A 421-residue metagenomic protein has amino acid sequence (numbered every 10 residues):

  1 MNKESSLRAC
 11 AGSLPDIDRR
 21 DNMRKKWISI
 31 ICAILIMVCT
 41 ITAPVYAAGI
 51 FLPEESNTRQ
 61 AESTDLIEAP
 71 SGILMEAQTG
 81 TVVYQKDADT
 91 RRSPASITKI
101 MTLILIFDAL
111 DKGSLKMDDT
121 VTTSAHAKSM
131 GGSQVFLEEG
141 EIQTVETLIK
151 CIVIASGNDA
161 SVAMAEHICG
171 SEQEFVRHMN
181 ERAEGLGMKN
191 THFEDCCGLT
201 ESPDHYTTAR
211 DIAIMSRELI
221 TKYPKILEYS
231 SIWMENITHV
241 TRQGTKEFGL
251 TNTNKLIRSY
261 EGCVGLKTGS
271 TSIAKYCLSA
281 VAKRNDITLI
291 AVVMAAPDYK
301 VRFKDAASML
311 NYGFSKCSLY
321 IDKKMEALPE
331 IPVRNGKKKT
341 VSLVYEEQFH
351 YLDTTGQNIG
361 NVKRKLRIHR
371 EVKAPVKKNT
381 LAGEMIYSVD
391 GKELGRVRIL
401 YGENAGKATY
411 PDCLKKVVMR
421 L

Functional and structural regions predicted by a protein language model:
E4-S6: Short linear segments in intrinsically disordered or otherwise low-structure-confidence regions
D16-R19, R24, Y46-P224: Active-site-adjacent loops and short helices of periplasmic peptidoglycan-processing enzymes
K26-A33: Sec-dependent signal peptide recognition, specifically the positively charged N-region followed immediately by
M37-V38, A327: Conserved, single-site charged/polar hotspot
V38-Y46: C-terminal segment of classical bacterial N-terminal signal peptides
M188-H192, P203-Y206, R210-L421: Domain-terminus/edge residues, biased toward the C-terminal soluble/receptor-binding domains of extracytoplasmic
